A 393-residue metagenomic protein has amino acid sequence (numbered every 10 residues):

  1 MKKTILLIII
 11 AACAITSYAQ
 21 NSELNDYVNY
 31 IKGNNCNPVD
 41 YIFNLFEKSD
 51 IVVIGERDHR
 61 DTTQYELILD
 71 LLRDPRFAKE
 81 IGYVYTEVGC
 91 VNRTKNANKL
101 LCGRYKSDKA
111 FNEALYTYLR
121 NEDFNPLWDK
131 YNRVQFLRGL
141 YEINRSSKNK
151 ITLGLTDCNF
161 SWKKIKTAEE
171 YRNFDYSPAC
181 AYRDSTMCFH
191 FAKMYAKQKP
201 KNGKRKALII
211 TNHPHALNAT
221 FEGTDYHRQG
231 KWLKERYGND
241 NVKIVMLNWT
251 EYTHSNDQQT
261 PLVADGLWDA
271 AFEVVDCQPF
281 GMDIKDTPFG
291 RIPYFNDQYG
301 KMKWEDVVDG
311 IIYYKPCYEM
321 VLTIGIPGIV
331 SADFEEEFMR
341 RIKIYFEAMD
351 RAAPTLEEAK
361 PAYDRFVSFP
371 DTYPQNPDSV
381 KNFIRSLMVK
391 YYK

Functional and structural regions predicted by a protein language model:
M1-E23: Bacterial Sec-dependent N-terminal signal peptides
Y18-K393: Structured catalytic-domain cores with a bias toward divalent-metal coordination
